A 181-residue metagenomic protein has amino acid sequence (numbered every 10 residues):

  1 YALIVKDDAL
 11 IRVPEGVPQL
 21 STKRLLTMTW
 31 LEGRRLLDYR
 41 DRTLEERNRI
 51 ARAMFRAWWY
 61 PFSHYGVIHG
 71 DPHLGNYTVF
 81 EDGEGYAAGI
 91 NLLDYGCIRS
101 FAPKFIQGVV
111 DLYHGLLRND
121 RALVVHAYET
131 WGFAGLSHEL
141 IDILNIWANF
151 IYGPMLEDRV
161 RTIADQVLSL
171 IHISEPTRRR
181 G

Functional and structural regions predicted by a protein language model:
Y1-D7, D41-Y60: A short, contiguous, amphipathic alpha-helix enriched in charged residues
Y1-D7, H172-G181: Short intrinsically disordered, low-complexity coil segments enriched in acidic
Y1-R34: Conserved ATP-binding subdomain of kinase catalytic cores across diverse folds
T22, L31-G33, L37-A53, F80-S174 (+1 more regions): Helix-rich C-lobe and terminal helical cap/extension of kinase-like folds
V67-H69: Catalytic-loop of the protein kinase fold
D71-H73: Conserved catalytic-loop position in the HRD/HxD motif
G75-Y77: Short, highly charged C-terminal tails/helix-capping segments
